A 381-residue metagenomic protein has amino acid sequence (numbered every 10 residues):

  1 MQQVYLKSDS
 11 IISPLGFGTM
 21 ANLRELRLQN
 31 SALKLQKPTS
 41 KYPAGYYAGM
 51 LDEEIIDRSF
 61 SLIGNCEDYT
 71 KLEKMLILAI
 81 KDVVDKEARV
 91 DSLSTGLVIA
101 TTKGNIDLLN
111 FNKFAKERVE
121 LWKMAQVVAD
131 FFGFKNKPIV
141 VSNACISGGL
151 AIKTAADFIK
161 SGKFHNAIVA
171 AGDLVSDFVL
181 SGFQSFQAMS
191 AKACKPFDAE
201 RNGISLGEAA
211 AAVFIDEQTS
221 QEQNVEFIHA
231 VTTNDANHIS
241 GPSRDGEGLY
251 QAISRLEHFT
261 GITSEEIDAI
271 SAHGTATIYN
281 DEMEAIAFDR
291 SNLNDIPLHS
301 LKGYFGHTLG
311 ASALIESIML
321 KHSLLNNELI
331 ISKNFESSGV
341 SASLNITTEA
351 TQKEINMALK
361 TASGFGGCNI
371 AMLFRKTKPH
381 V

Functional and structural regions predicted by a protein language model:
M1-N136, S176, S185, M189-S205 (+2 more regions): Conserved "HGTGT" condensation-loop signature of ketosynthase/thiolase-family condensing enzymes that catalyze
K137-S142: Short loop-beta-helix segment that forms the pyridoxal 5′-phosphate
G148: Short conserved active-site loop signatures built around small residues
A156-K160: Non-catalytic positions within long, well-ordered alpha-helices that form the structural scaffold/packing of enzyme
K163-H165, I355: Short, high-confidence coil segments that cap the C-terminus of an alpha-helix and link into the following beta-strand
N166-A170: Short, well-structured beta-strand segments enriched in hydrophobic/aromatic residues within extracellular or lumenal
A171-V175: Glycine-rich anion/phosphate-binding loop at the beta-strand->alpha-helix junction
